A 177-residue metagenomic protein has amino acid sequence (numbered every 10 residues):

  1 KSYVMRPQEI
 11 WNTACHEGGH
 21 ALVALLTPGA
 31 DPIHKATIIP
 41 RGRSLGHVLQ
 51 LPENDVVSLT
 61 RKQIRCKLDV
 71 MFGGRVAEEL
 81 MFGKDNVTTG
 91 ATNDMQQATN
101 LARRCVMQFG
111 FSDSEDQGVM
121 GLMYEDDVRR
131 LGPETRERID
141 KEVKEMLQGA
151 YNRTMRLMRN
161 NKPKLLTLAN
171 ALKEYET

Functional and structural regions predicted by a protein language model:
K1-Y3: Interdomain coupling/hinge region of P-loop NTPase helicase/AAA+ cores
M5-P7: Membrane-water interface of transmembrane alpha-helices in multipass transporters/channels
I10-C15, A21-T177: Soluble catalytic regions of large protease machineries
